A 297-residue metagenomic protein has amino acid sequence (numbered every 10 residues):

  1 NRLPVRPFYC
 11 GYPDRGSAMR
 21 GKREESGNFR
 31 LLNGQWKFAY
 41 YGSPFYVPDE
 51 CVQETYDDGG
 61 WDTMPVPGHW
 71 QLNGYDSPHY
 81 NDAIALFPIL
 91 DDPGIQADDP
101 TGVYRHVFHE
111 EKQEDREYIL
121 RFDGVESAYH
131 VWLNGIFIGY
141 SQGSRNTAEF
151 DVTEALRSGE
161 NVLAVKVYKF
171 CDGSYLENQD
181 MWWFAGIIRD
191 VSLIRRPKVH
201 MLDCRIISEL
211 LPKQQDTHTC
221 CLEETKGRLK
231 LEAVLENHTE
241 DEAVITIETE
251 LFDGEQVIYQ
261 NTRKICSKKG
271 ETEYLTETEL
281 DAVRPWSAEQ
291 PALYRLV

Functional and structural regions predicted by a protein language model:
N1-D57, D62: Hydrophobic alpha-helical membrane-insertion signals
P13-D14, A18-R23, K37-S43, V47 (+4 more regions): Accessory beta-strand-rich segments of carbohydrate-active enzymes
E25-G27, G94-D98, L210-Q214, H218-K226 (+1 more regions): Short, solvent-exposed beta-strand/turn "edge" segments of beta-rich domains on protein surfaces
L32, G102-Y104, Y118, I187 (+4 more regions): Hydrophobic core residues within well-ordered beta-strands of beta-rich domains
R116, L156-E160, E242, L280-R295: Short glycine/proline/serine/threonine-rich loop/turn segments at secondary-structure transition edges
L133, E223-I265, Y274-T276: Beta-strand-rich binding/interaction modules
A148-E154, E271-D281: Exposed aromatic-hydrophobic patches
K198-E240: Surface beta-strand/loop "capping" patches
